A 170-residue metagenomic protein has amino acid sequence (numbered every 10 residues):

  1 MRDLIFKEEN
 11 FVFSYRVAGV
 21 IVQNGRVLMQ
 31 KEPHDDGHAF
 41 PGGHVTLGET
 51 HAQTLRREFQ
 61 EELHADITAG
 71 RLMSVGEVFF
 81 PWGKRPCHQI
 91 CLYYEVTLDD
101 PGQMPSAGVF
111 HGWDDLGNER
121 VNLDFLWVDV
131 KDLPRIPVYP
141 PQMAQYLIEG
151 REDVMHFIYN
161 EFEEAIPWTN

Functional and structural regions predicted by a protein language model:
M1-A18: Acidic, metal-coordinating catalytic segment for phosphate/diphosphate chemistry, firing primarily on the Nudix
S14, V22, D35, F40 (+3 more regions): Short connector loops at helix/strand junctions that flank enzyme active sites, especially segments positioning acidic
A18-V20, R26-L28, C91-Y93: Residues embedded in well-ordered beta-strands
Q23-E61: Conserved Nudix-box catalytic region and its N-terminal flanking loop in Nudix hydrolases and closely related
Q30, L133, L147-E149: Alpha-helix C-terminal capping segments
V45-T68, V78-V138: Unchanged
Y139-N170: Charged phosphate-binding loop/patch that engages nucleotide di/tri-phosphates or the phosphate backbone of nucleic
